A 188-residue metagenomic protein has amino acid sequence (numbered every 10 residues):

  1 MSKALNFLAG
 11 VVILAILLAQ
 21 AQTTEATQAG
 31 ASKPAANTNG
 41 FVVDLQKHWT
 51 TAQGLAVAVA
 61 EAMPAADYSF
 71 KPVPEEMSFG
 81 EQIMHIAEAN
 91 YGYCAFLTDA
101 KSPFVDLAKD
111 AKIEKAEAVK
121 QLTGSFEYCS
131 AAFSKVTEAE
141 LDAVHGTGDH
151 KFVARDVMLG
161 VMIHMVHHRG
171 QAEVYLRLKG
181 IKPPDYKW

Functional and structural regions predicted by a protein language model:
M1-L5: Positively charged n-region of N-terminal signal peptides that target proteins for export
N6-Q20: Bacterial N-terminal signal peptides
Q20-K33: Sec-dependent signal peptide cleavage junction
A31-Q46: Short, low-complexity N-terminal intrinsically disordered segments enriched in polar/charged residues
Q46-T50, G54-V57, D67-L107, G146-W188: Short, contiguous alpha-helical
V59, A111-G146, V153-V166: Acidic/histidine-rich alpha-helical segments that form the ligand environment of transition-metal centers
